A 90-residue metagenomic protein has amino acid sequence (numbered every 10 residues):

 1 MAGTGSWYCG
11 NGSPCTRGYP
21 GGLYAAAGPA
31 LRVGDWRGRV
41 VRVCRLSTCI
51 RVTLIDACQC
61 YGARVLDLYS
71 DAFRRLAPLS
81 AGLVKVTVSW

Functional and structural regions predicted by a protein language model:
M1-W90: Secreted/periplasmic proteins
